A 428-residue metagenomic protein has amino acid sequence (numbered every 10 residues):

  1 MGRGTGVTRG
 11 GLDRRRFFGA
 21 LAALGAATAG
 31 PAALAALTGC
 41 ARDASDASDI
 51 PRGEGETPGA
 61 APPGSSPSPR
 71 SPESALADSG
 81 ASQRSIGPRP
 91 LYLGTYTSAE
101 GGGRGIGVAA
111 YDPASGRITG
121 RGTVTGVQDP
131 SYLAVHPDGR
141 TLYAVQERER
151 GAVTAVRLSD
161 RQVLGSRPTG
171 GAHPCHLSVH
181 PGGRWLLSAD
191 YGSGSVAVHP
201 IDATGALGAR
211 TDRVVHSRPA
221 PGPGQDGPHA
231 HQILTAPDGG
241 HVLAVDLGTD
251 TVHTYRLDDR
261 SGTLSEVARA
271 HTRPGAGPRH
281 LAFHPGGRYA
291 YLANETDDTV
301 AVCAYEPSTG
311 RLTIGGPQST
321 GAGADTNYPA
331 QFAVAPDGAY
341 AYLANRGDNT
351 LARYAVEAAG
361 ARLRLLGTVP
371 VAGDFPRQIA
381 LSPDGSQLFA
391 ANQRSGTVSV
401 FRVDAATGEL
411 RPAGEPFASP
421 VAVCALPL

Functional and structural regions predicted by a protein language model:
M1-D13, A27-G30: N-terminal secretory signal peptides
L24, T28-G87: N-terminal low-complexity, Pro/Thr-rich disordered segments that flank secretion/membrane-targeting signals
Y96-S98, E147-R148, Y191, I201 (+6 more regions): Short loop/turn segments immediately following the C-termini of beta-strands
G102, V127-P137, G170-P181, R218-P237 (+4 more regions): Beta-rich, blade/repeat-based domains predominating in secreted/periplasmic proteins but also intracellular
A110-S115, L158-S159, P200-L207, R256-G262 (+3 more regions): Short loop/turn segments immediately following beta-strands, especially the blade-tip and inter-blade linker loops
T119-V124, V163-R167, P219-P223, S265-H271 (+3 more regions): A short beta-strand motif characteristic of beta-propeller blades
L164-H231: Asp-box/WD-like beta-propeller blade repeats and closely related beta-sheet repeat scaffolds
